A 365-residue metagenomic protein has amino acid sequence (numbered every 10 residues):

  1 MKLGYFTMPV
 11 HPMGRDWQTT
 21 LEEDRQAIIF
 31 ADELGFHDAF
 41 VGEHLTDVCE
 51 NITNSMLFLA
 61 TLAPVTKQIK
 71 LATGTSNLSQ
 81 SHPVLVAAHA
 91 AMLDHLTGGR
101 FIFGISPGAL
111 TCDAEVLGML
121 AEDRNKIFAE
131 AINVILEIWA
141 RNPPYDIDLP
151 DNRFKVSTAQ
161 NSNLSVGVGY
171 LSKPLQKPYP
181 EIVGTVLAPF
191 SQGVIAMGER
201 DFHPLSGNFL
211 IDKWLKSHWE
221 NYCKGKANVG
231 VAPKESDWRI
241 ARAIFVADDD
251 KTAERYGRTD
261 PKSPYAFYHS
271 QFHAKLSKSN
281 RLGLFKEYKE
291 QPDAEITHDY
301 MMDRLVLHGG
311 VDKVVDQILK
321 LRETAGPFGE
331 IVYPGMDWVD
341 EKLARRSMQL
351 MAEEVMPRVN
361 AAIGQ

Functional and structural regions predicted by a protein language model:
M1-L71, Y179-P180: N-terminal beta1-alpha1-beta2 module of alpha/beta enzyme domains
L3, G35, E43, L62 (+8 more regions): Conserved, mostly hydrophobic/aromatic
L3-Y5, A39-V41, L71-T73, F101-I105 (+4 more regions): Hydrophobic faces of well-ordered beta-strands that scaffold small-molecule active sites in alpha/beta enzyme cores
T7-E22, S76-V84, P178-P189, F245 (+1 more regions): Active-site mouth loops of central-metabolism enzymes
Q18-F30, A188-I195, V314-L321: Short, acidic/polar
D32-E33, L59-K67, A90, D94-F101 (+4 more regions): Acidic (Asp/Glu)-rich catalytic clusters
H82-R200, E220, A227-N228: Internal, glycine-rich beta/alpha segment that forms the wall or movable "lid" of small-molecule/cofactor binding
N125-K173, K213-A325, A362-Q365: An alpha-helical appendage that flanks or caps ligand/catalytic pockets
